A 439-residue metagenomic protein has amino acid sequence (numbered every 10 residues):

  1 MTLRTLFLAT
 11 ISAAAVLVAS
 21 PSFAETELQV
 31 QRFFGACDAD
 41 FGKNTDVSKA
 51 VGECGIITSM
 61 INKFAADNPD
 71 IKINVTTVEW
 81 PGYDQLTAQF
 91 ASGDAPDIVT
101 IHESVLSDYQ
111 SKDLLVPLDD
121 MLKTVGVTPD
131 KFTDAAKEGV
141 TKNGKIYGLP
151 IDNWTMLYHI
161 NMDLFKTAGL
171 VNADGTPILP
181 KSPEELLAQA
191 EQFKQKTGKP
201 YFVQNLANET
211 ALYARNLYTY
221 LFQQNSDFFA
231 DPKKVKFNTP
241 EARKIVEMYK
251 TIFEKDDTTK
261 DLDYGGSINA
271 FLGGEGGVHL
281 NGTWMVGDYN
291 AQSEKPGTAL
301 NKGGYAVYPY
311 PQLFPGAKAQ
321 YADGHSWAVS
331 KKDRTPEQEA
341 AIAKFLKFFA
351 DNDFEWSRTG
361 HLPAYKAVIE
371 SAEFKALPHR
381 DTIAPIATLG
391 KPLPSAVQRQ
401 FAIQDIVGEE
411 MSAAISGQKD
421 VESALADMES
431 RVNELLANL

Functional and structural regions predicted by a protein language model:
A19-P21: N-terminal signal peptide c-region/cleavage motif recognized by signal peptidases
F23-D108, V125, D130, N172 (+3 more regions): Conserved N-terminal structural module of periplasmic/extracytoplasmic solute-binding proteins
Q31, A214-Q224, R243-E337: Extracytoplasmic/periplasmic substrate-binding proteins
K63-A66, D70, L122-V125, T141-L212 (+3 more regions): Helix-loop-helix "hinge/cap" segment bordering the ligand-binding cleft or interdomain interface
T77-Q85, S104, P180-E185, T259-G273: Short helix-initiation/N-cap motifs at beta->coil->alpha
E103-L157, E185-Q189, Y213-N216, K302-Y308: Hinge/lid segment of periplasmic solute-binding proteins
M162, T197, L346-V368: Periplasmic-binding protein-like
Y305-Y310, S357-E409, A413, N438: Long, aromatic- and glycine/proline-rich binding clefts that accommodate carbohydrate-like moieties
